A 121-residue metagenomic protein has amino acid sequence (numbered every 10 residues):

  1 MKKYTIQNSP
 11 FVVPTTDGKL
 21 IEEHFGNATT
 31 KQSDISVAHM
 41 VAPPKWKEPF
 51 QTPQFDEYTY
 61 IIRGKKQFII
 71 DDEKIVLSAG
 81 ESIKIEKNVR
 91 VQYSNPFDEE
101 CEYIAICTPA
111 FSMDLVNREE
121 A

Functional and structural regions predicted by a protein language model:
M1-D34, R118-A121: A short, N-terminal "cap"/entry segment at the start of jelly-roll beta-barrel domains of the cupin/DSBH fold
E23, A38-P53: Conserved short histidine dyad/triad with adjacent acidic residue
K31, K87-M113: Ligand-binding loop in jelly-roll beta-barrel domains
M40, K65, E73-I75: Well-ordered beta-strand scaffold positions
K47-E48, Q67, I83, K87-Y93: Histidine-centered metal-chelating micro-motifs
K47-P53, S94-P96, L115-V116: Short histidine-centered beta-strand/loop micro-motifs that create catalytic or ligand/metal-coordination sites
F55-K66, D71: Glycine- and acidic-residue-biased ligand/ion/polar-headgroup-sensing regions
D72-K87: Short acidic-glycine-tyrosine-enriched beta hairpin
